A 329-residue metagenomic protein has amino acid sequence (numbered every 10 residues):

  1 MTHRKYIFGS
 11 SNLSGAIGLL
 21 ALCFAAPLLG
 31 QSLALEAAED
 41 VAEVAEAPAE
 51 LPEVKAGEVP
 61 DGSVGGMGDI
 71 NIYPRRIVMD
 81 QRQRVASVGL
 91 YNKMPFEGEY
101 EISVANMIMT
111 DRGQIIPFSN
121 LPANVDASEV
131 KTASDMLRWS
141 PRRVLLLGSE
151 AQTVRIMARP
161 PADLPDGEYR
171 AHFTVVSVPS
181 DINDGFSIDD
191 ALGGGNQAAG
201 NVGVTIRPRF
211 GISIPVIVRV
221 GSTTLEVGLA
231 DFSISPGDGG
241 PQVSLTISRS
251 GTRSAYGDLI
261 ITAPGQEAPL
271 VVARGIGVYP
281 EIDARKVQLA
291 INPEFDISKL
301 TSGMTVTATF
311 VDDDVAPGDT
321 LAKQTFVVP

Functional and structural regions predicted by a protein language model:
L33-G62, Q114-P122, S177-S180, G185-I217: A eukaryote-biased signal for short, well-structured alpha-helical docking elements
D61-G98, S103, R143, V227-G240: Beta-sheet-dominated interaction scaffolds and their linkers
Q81-S87, T153, P165-H172, G239-V243: Short, solvent-exposed loop/turn segments enriched in Ser/Thr/Gly
M94-F96, A162, S248-R253, F295: Short, acidic/polar linear motifs in exposed loop/turn regions
E101-D111, I115-D126, K131, T252-E267: Short acidic, flexible loop segments centered on an aromatic residue
N124-P161, P269-I297: Intrinsically disordered, low-complexity Pro/Gly/Ser/Thr-rich segments with frequent PxxP/GP/PP motifs and embedded
P161-P215, K299-V328: Terminal connector regions
